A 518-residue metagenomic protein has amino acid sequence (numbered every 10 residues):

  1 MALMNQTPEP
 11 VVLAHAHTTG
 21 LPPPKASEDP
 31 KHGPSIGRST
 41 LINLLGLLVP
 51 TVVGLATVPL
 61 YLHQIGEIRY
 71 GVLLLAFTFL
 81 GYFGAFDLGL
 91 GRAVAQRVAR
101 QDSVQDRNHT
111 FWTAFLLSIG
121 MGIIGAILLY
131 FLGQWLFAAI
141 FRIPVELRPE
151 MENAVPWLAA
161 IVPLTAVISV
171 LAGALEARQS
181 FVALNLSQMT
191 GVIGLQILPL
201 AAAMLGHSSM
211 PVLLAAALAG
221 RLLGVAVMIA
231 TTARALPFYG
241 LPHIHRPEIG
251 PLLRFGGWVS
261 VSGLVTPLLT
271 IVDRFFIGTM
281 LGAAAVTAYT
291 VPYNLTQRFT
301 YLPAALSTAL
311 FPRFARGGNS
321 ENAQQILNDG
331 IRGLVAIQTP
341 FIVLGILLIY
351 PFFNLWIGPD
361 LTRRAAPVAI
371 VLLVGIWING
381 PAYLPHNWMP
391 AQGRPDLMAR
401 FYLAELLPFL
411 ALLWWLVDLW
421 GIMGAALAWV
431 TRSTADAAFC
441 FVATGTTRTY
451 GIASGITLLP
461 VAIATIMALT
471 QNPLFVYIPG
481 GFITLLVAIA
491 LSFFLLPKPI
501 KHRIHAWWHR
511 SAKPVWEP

Functional and structural regions predicted by a protein language model:
L3-T7, V11-H32, I36, M210-L214 (+6 more regions): Interhelical loop/hinge segments that connect adjacent transmembrane helices in multipass membrane
E9-A16, L21-P23, H32-R97, M121-Y130 (+5 more regions): Signature of the first transmembrane helix
G37, P163-Q188, P211, T232 (+2 more regions): Membrane-interface junctions at transmembrane-helix termini in multi-pass inner-membrane proteins
R38-G54, G191, A216-M228, T232 (+3 more regions): Transmembrane helical elements of multi-pass membrane transporters/channels
V58-G81, N108-T110, E150, M210-A215 (+4 more regions): Interfacial/gating helices of multi-pass transporter permease domains
D87-D102, A177, P237, P292 (+2 more regions): Helix-loop junctions and terminal segments of transmembrane helices in multi-pass membrane transport/translocation
W135-W157, N328, I346-W377, Y383: Interfacial segments at transmembrane-helix termini and the short loops linking adjacent helices
N185-L236, F255, A404-P408, I422-A443 (+1 more regions): Hydrophobic alpha-helical transmembrane segments
